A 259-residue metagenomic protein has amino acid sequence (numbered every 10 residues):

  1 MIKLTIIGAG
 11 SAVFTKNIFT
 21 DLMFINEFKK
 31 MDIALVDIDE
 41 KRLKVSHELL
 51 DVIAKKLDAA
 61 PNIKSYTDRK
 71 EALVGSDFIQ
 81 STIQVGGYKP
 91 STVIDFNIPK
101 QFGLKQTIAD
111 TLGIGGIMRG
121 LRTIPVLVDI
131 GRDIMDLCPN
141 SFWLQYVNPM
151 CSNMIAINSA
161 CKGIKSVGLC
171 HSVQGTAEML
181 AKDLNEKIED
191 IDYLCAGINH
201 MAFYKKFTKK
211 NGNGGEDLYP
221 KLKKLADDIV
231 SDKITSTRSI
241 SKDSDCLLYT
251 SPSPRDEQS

Functional and structural regions predicted by a protein language model:
I2, I6-V74, F78-K89, L121-L137 (+3 more regions): Metallocofactor- and cofactor-centric catalytic cores in central/energy metabolism, strongly enriched
G10, G103, G113-G116, C195-G197 (+1 more regions): Glycine-centered flexibility motif
V13, K44, K89, L104 (+4 more regions): A generic structural micro-environment signature that highlights single residues at secondary-structure boundaries
K16, K100, L104-Q106, K224 (+1 more regions): Generic structural "secondary-structure junction" signal
Y88-Q106, D110-R122: Glycine/threonine-rich flexible loop motifs
I108-L121, P125, D183-D190, C195-G197: Cap/lid and interdomain-hinge subdomains that line or gate substrate/regulatory clefts in soluble alpha/beta enzymes
S141, C151-N158, G163-S251: Core active-site phosphate/anionic-ligand binding loop and the adjoining beta-turn-alpha structural block in enzyme
Y249-S259: Single conserved hydrophobic/aromatic residue that forms the stacking wall/gate of nucleotide- or nucleobase-binding
